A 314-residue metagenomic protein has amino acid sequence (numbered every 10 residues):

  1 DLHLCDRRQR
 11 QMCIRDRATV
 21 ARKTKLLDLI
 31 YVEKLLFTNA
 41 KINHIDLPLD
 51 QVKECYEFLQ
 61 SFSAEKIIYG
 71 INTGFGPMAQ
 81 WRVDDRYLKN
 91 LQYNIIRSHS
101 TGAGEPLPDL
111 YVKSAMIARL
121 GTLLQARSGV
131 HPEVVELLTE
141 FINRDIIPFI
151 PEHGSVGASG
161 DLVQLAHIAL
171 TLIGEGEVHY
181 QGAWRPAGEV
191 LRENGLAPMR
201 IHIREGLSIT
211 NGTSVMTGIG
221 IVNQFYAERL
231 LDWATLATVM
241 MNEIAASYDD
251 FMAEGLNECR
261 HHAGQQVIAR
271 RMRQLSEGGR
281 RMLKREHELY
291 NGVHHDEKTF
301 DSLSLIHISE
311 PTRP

Functional and structural regions predicted by a protein language model:
D1-D16, I306-P314: Single conserved hydrophobic/aromatic residue that forms the stacking wall/gate of nucleotide- or nucleobase-binding
R17-E33, S98-M116: Polybasic, low-complexity association/targeting segments
R17-E65: N- or domain-start disorder-to-order transition segments that initiate the globular core
T19-D28, L191-N211, L275-L289: Acidic, low-complexity proline/glycine-rich segments
P77-Q92: Glycine-rich loop at the start of a catalytic domain that most often binds anionic cofactors/ligands
S100, G104, P108, S114-H262: Active-site cavity-forming subdomains of large catalytic enzyme subunits
N242-L305, S309: Accessory "access/gating" subregions that flank catalytic or transport cores
